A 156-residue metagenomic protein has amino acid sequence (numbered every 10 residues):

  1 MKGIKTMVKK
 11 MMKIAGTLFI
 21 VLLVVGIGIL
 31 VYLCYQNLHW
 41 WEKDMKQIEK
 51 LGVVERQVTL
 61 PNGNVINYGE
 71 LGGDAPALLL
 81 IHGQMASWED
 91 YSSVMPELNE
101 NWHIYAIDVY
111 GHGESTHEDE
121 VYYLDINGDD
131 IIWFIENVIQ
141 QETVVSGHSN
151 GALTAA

Functional and structural regions predicted by a protein language model:
G3-P76: Alpha/beta-hydrolase fold catalytic core
N64, M85-S87, A152: Short beta->alpha connector loops
L71-E114: Conserved HGGG/HGGXW glycine-rich cap/lid loop of the alpha/beta-hydrolase fold
V109-S146: Active-site loop/oxyanion-hole signature of alpha/beta-hydrolase fold enzymes
G147-G151, A155: Gly/Ala-rich beta-loop-alpha elbow adjacent to hydrolase catalytic centers
